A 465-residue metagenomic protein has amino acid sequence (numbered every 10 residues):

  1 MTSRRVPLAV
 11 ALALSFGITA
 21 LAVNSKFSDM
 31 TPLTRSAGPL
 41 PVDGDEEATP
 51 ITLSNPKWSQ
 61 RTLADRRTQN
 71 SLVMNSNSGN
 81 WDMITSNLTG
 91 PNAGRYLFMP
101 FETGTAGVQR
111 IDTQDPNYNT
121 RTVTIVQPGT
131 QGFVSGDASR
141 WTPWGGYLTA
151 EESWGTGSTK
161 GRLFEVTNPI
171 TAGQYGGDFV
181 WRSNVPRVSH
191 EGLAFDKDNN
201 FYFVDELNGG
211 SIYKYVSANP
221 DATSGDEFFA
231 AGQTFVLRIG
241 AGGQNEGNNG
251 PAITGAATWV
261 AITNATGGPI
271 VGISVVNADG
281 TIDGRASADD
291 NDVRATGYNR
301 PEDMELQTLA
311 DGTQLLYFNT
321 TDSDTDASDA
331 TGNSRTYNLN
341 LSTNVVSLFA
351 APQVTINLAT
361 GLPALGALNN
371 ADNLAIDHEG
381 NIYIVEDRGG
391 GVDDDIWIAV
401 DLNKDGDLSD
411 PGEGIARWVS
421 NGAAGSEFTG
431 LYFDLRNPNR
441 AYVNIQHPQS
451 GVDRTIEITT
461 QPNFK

Functional and structural regions predicted by a protein language model:
T2-L21: Gram-negative bacterial Sec-dependent N-terminal signal peptides
L21-K465: Sequence/structural signature of beta-propeller domains
